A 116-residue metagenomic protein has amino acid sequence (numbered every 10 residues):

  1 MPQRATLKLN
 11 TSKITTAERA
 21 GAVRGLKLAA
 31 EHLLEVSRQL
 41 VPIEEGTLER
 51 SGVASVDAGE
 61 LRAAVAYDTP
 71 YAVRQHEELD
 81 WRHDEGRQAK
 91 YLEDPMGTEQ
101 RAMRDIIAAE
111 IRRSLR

Functional and structural regions predicted by a protein language model:
M1-R116: Short, Lys/Arg-rich flexible segments
